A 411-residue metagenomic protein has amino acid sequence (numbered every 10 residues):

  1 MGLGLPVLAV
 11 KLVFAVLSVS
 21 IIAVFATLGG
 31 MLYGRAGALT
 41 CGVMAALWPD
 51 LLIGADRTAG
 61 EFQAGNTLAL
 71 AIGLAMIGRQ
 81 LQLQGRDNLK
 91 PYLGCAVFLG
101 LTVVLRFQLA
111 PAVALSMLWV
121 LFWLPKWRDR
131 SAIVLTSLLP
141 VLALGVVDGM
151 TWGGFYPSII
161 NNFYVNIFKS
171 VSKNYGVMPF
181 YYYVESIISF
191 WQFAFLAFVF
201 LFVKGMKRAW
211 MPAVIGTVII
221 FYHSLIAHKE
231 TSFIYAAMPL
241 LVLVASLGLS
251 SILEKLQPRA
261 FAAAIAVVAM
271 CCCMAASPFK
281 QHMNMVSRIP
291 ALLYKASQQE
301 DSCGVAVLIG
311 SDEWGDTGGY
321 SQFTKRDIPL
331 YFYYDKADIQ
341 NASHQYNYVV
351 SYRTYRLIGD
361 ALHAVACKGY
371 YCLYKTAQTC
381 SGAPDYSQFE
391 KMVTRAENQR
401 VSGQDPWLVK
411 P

Functional and structural regions predicted by a protein language model:
L12-A36, L70: Transmembrane-helix motifs of polytopic, lipid-linked glycan transferases
V24, V43-M44, L51, Q63-L83 (+2 more regions): Specific aromatic-rich, kink-prone transmembrane helix
C41-V43, P49-A55, A75, R86-R106 (+2 more regions): Membrane-interface alpha helices of multi-pass inner-membrane proteins
I53-Q63, T231: Short acidic/glycine- and proline-prone juxtamembrane loop motifs at membrane-interface regions of multi-pass membrane
T102-G176, Y181, S186-I188, Q192-F195 (+2 more regions): Membrane-lumen/periplasm interface segments of specific transmembrane helices in polyprenyl phosphate-linked
L138, L142, G205-A213, T217 (+2 more regions): Signature aromatic-anchored transmembrane alpha helix within multi-pass, membrane-resident enzymes that catalyze glycan
G149, P258-L408: Catalytic lumenal/periplasmic loop and adjoining terminal transmembrane helix of membrane glycan-assembly enzymes
S186-A213: Hydrophobic, aromatic-rich transmembrane alpha-helices and their immediate juxtamembrane boundary segments
